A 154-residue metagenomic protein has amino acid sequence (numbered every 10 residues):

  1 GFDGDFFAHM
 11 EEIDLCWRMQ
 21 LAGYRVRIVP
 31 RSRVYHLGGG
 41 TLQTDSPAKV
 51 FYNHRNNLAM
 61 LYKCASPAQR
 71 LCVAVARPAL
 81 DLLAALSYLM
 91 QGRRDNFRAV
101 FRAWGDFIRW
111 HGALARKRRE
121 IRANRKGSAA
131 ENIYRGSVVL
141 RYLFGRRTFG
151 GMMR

Functional and structural regions predicted by a protein language model:
G1-R33: A short, conserved alpha-helix in the catalytic core of glycosyltransferases
I13, L21, D81-Y88, V139-M152: Catalytic-site signature of metal-activated, phosphate-bearing donor transferases, centered on the GT-A/GT-A-like
L21-R119, N124-E131: Active-site-adjacent helix/loop segment of glycosyltransferases that harbors family-specific signature motifs
A115-R154: Glycine-rich phosphate/pyrophosphate-binding loop and adjacent beta-alpha nucleotide/cofactor-binding cores
